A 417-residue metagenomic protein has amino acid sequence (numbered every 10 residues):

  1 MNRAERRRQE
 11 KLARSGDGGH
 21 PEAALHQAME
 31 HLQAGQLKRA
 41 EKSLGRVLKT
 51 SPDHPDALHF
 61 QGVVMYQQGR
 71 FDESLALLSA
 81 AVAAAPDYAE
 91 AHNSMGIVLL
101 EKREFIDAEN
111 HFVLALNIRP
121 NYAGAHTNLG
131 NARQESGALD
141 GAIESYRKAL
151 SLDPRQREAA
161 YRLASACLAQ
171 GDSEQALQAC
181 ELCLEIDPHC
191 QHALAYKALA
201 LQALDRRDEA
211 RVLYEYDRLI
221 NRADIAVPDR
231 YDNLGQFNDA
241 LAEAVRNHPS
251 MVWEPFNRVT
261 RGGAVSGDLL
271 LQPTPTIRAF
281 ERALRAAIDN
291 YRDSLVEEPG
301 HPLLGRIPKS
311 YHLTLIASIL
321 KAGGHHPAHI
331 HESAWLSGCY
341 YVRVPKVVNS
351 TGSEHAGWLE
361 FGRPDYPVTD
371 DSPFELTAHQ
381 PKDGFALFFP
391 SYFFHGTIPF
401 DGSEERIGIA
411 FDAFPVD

Functional and structural regions predicted by a protein language model:
L25-M29, Q33, D56-Q67, E90-E101 (+3 more regions): Conserved alpha-helical positions within TPR/SEL1-like repeat arrays
V212-G305, H325: Non-heme Fe(II)/2-oxoglutarate
P275-R285, D289-F388, F393-D417: Catalytic core of non-heme Fe(II) oxygenases with the double-stranded beta-helix
